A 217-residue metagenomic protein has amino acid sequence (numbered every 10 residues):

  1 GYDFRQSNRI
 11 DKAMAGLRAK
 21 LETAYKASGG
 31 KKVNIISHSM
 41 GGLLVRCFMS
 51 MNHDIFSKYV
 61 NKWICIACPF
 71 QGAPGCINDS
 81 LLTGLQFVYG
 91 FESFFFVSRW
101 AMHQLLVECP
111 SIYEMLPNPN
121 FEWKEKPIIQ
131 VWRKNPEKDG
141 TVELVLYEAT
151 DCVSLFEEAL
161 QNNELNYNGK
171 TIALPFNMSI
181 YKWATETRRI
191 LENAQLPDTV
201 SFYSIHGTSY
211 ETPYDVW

Functional and structural regions predicted by a protein language model:
G1-E158, G207, E211-T212: N-terminal non-catalytic accessory region
L146-W217: C-terminal subdomain of alpha/beta-hydrolase-fold enzymes, centered on the catalytic histidine and its supporting
